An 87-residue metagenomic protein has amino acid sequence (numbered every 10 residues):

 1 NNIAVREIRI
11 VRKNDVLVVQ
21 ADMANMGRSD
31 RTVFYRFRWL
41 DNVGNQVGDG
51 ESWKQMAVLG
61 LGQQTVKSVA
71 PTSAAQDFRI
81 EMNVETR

Functional and structural regions predicted by a protein language model:
N1-I3, D30-T32, N42-S52, G60: Short beta-strand and strand-turn-strand segments in soluble, beta-rich domains
N1-V16: Transition segment at domain starts
M23-G27: Asparagine-centered strand-capping/turn motif at beta-strand->loop junctions
R31-Y35, Q76-F78: Short beta-strand/loop motifs in extracellular/secreted proteins, especially within beta-sandwich accessory domains
R38-N45, E85: Change "in extracellular beta-sheet-rich domains … of secreted and cell-surface proteins" to "in beta-sheet-rich domains
V47-A74: Intrinsically disordered, low-complexity Pro/Gly/Ser/Thr-rich segments with frequent PxxP/GP/PP motifs and embedded
S73-R87: Short, surface-exposed ligand- or partner-binding patches at beta-edge/loop junctions that are enriched in aromatics
